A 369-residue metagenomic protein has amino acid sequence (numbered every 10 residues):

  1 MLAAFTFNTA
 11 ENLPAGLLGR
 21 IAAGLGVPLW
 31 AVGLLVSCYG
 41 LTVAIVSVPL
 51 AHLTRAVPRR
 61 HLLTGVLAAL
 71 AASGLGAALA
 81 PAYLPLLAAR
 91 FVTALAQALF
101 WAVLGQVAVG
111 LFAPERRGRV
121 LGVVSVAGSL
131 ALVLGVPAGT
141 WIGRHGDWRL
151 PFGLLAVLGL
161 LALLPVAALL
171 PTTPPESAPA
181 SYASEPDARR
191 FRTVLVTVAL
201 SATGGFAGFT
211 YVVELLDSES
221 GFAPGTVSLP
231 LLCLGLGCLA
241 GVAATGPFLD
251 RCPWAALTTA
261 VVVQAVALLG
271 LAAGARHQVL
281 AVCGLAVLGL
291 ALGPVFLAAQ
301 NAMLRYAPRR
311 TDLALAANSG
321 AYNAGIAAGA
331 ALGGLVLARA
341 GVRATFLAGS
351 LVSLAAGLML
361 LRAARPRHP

Functional and structural regions predicted by a protein language model:
G26, P58, L79-P85, G221 (+1 more regions): Helix-breaking motifs and short loop linkers at transmembrane-helix boundaries and internal kinks in secondary membrane
I45-P81: Conserved MFS/SLC helix-loop-helix module at the cytosolic interface between two early adjacent transmembrane helices
V46-R59, G241-P253, L337: Helix-to-loop junctions at the C-terminal end of transmembrane segments in multipass secondary transporters
H61-L75, A156, A255-G270, L347-S350: Structural signature of the two symmetry-related core transmembrane helices
S73, L84-T93, V279-V287: Paired small-residue
A89-S129: Cytoplasmic helix-loop-helix junction between adjacent transmembrane helices in 12-TM secondary transporters
A156-E176, M359-A363: C-terminal membrane-cytosol helix-exit motif in multi-pass small-molecule transporters
A255-A299: C-terminal transmembrane helical hairpin of 12-TM major facilitator-type secondary transporters
